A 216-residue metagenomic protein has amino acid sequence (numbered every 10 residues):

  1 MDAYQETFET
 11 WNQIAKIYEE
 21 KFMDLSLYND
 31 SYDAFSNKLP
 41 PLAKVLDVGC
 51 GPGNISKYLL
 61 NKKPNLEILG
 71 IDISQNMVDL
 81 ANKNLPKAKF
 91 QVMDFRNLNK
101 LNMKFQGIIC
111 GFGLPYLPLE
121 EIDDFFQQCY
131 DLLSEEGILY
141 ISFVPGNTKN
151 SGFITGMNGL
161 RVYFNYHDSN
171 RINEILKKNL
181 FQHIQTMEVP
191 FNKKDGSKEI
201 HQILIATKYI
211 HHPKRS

Functional and structural regions predicted by a protein language model:
M1-P40, N147: Conserved class I S-adenosyl-L-methionine
L46-N97: Class I SAM-dependent methyltransferase SAM/SAH-binding core
I109-C110: A conserved beta-strand element that flanks and buttresses the S-adenosyl-L-methionine
D123-E135: A short glycine-rich, Lys/Arg-flanked "PGG" loop and its adjoining helix->strand segment in the class I
E136-F143: Conserved beta-strand signature within the Rossmann-like core of class I S-adenosyl-L-methionine
V144-Y163: Short, glycine-/aromatic-enriched active-site segment of Class I SAM-dependent methyltransferases
F164-L180: Short alpha-helix
N192-S216: Core SAM-dependent methyltransferase catalytic element
